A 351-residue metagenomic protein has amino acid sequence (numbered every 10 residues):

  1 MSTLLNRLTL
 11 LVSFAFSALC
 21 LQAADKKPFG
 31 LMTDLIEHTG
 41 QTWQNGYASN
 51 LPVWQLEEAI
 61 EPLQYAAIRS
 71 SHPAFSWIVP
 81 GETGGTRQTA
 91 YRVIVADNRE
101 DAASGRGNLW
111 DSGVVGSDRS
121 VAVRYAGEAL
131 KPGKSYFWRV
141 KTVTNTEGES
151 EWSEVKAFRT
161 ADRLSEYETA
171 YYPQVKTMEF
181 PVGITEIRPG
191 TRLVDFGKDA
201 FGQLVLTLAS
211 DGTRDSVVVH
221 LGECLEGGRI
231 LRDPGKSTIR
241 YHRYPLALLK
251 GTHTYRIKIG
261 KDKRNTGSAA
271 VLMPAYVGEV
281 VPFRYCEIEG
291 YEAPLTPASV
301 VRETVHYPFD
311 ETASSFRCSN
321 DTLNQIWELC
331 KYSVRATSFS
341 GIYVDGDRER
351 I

Functional and structural regions predicted by a protein language model:
M1-V12: Bacterial N-terminal signal peptides that target proteins for export
S13-Q22: Hydrophobic h-region of N-terminal signal peptides that target proteins for export in Gram-negative bacteria
A24-R348: Extracellular/oxidizing-compartment recognition motifs
I351: Active-site core of glycosidic bond-cleaving carbohydrate-active enzymes
